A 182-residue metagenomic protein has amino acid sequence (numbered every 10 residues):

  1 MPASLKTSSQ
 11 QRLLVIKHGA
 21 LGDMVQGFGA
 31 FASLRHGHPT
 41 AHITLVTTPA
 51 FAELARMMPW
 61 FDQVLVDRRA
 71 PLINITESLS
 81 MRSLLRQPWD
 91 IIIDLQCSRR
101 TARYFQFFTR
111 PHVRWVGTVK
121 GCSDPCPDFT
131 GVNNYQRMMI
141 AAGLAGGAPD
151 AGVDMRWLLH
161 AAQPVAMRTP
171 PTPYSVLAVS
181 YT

Functional and structural regions predicted by a protein language model:
M1-T182: Catalytic machinery of carbohydrate-active enzymes, primarily nucleotide-sugar-dependent glycosyltransferases
